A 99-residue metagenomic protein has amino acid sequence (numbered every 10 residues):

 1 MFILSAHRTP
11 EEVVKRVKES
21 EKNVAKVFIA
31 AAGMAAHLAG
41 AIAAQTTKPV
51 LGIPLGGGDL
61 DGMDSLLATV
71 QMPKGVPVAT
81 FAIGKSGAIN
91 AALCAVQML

Functional and structural regions predicted by a protein language model:
M1, V50, V78-T80: Conserved beta-strand scaffold positions in the cores of enzyme catalytic domains, especially in NTP/NDP-utilizing
M1-E12: Short beta->alpha junction loops
S5, I53-G56, F81-A82: Short beta->alpha connector loops at strand-helix junctions that form conserved, small/polar/Pro-enriched
R8, A36-H37, S86: Short alpha-helical
E12-V13, A35, G62-M63: Amphipathic coiled-coil/heptad-repeat helices and related helical stalk/stem segments that mediate oligomerization
V14-K18, A39, A43, L67-V70 (+1 more regions): Predominant activation on well-ordered alpha-helical scaffold segments within soluble catalytic domains
R16-G58: Glycine-rich phosphate-binding loop
D61-L99: C-terminal binding/interaction regions
